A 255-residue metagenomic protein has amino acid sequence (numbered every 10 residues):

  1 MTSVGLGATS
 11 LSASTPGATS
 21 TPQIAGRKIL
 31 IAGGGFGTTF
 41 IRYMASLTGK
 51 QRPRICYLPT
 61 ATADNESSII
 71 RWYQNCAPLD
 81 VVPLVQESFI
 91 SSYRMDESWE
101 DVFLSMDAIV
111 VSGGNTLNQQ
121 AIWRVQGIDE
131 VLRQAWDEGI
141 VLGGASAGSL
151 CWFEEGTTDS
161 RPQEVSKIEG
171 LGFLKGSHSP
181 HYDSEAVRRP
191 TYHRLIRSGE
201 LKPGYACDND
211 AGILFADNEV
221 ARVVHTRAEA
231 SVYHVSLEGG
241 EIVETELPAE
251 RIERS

Functional and structural regions predicted by a protein language model:
S3-G7, L11-Q51, T62-L79, A108 (+2 more regions): C-terminal and late-domain segments of enzyme folds
I31, L84-E87, V110-V111, L142-A145 (+1 more regions): General beta-strand structural signal in soluble alpha/beta enzymes
A32-G35, V85-S91, N118-I122, Y182-D183: Short, flexible loop segments at the rims of nucleotide/cofactor-binding pockets, characterized by
P53-R54, I140: Residue-level recognition of the N-termini of beta-strands and the immediately preceding loop/turn
C56, T62-N118: Portal/gating segments that form or line small-molecule/metal binding sites
S91, L150, A211: Positions that flank functional sites
V111-R189: Class I SAM-dependent methyltransferase SAM-binding "motif I" and its flanking Rossmann-like core
